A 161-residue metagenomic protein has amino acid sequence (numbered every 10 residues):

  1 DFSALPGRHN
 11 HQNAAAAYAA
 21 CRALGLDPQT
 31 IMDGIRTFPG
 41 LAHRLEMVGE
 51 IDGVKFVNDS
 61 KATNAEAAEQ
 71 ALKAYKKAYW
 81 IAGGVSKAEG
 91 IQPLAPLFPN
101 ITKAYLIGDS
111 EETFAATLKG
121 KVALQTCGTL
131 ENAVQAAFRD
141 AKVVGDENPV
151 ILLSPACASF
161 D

Functional and structural regions predicted by a protein language model:
D1-F2, D161: Short coil/turn segments at secondary-structure junctions
F2-I101, A116: Nucleotide phosphate-binding/pyrophosphate-handling subdomain across enzymes that bind or process nucleotide phosphates
K55, S159-D161: A short acidic, helix-capping loop that chelates divalent metal ions and anchors anionic groups
S86-K87, C157-S159: Conserved nucleotide-binding/hydrolysis micro-motifs of P-loop NTPases
I91-P149: C-terminal helical cap/extension that packs against the catalytic core of soluble nucleotide-cofactor enzymes
I151-A156: Short beta-strands and strand-loop turn motifs
